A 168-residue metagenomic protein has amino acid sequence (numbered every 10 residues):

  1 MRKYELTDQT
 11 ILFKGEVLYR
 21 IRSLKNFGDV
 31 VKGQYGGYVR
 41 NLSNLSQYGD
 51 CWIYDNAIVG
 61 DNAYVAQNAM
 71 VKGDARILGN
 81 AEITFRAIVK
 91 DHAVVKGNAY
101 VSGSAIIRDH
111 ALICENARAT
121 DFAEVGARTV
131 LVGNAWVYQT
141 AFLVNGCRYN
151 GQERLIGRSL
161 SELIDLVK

Functional and structural regions predicted by a protein language model:
M1-D50, N56, D74, N80 (+5 more regions): Terminal amphipathic alpha-helical/low-complexity segments used for targeting or macromolecular assembly
S43-L45, C51, A57, A63 (+16 more regions): Residues at the loop-to-beta-strand transition
